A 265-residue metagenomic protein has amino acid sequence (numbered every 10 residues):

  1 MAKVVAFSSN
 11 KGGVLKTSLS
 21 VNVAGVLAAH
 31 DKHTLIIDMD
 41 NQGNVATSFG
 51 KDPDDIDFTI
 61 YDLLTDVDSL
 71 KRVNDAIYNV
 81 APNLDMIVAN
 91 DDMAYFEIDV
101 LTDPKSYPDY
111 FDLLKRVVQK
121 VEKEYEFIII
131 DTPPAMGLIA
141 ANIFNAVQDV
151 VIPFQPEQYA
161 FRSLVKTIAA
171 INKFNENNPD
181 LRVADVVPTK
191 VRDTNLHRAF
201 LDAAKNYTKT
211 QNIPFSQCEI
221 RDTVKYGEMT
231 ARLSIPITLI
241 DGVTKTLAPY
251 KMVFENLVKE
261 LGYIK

Functional and structural regions predicted by a protein language model:
M1-K265: P-loop NTP-binding core
